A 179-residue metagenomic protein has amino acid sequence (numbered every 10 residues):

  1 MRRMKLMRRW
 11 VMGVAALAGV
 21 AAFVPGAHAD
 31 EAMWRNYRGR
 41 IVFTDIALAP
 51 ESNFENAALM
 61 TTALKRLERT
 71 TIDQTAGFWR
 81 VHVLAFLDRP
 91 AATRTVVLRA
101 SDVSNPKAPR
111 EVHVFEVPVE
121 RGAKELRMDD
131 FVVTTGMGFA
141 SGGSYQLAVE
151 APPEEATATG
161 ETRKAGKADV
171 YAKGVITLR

Functional and structural regions predicted by a protein language model:
R2-V14: Bacterial N-terminal signal peptides that target proteins for export
H28-V81, R179: Short, compositionally biased P/S/T/A/G/V-rich stretches that sit at domain boundaries
H82-D88: Short edge beta-strand/loop segments characteristic of extracellular beta-sandwich folds
R89, T93-E111, V149-A151: Extended low-complexity, serine/threonine- and proline-enriched intrinsically disordered segments
P109-K124: Solvent-exposed serine/threonine-rich low-complexity stretches and specific carbohydrate-binding patches
G122-V133: Aromatic sugar-binding surface patches on proteins that engage polysaccharides or sugar-phosphate polymers
G136-G142: Surface-exposed, short loops/turns at beta-strand junctions within beta-sandwich domains
T157-R179: Short beta-strand elements
